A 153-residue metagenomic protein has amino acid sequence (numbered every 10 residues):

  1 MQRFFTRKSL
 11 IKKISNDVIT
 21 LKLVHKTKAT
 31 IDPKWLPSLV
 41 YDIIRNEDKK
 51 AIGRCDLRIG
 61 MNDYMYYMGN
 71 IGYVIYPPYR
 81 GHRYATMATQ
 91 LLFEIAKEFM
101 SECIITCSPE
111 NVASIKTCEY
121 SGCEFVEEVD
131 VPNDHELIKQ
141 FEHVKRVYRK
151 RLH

Functional and structural regions predicted by a protein language model:
M1-I31, W35-H153: Acyl-donor (CoA/ACP) binding surface of acyl/acetyltransferases
